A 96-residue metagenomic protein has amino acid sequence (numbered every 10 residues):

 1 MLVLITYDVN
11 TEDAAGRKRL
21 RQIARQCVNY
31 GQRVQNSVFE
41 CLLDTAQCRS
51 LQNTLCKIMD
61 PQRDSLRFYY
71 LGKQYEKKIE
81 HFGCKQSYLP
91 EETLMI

Functional and structural regions predicted by a protein language model:
M1-V34, V38, L42, A46-Q47: Extended, hydrophobic alpha-helical segments
A15, L51, I79: A short acidic (Asp/Glu
Q35-S65, Y70-G72: Short, intrinsically disordered low-complexity segments
M59-I96: C-terminal structural segments of small proteins and small subunits
